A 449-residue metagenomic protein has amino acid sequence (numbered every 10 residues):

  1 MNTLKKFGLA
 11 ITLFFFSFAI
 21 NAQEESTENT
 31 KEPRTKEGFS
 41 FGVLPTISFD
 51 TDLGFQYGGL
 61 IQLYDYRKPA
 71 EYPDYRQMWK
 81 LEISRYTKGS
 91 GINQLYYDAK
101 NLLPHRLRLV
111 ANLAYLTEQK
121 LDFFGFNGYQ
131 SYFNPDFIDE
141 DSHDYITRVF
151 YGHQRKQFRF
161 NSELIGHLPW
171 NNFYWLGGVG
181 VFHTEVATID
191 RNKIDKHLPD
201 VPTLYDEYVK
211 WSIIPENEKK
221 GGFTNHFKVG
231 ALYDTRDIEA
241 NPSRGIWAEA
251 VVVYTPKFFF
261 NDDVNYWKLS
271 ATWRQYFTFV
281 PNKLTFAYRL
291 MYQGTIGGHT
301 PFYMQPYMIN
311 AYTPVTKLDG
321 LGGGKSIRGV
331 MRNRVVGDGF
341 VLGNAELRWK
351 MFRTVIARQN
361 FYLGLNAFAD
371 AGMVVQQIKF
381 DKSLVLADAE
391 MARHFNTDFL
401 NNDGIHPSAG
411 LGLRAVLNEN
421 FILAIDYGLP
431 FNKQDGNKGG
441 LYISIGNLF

Functional and structural regions predicted by a protein language model:
E25-F39, R67-R76, L102-R108, P169-W175 (+9 more regions): Short loop/turn motifs that connect adjacent beta-strands in outer-membrane beta-barrel proteins
P33-F41, F49-F223, D435-L448: Gram-negative/organellar outer-membrane beta-barrel architecture
F41, Y57-G59, G91-L95, K156-S162 (+8 more regions): Hydrophobic, lipid-facing positions within transmembrane beta-strands of outer-membrane proteins
I47-F49, G59-I61, Q77-R85, L95 (+14 more regions): Transmembrane beta-barrel strands of outer-membrane/channel proteins
Q62-Y64, D98-K100, E163-H167, G230-D234 (+4 more regions): Transmembrane beta-barrel domains of outer membrane proteins
Y64-K68, E82-K88, L102, L116-K120 (+8 more regions): Sequence/structural signature of outer-membrane beta-barrel proteins
V186, D190-S212, N217-E218, N225 (+2 more regions): Outer-membrane beta-barrel transmembrane domain signature
N217, F227-G230, I238-A357, F395: C-terminal outer-membrane beta-barrel translocator/porin domains of Gram-negative envelope proteins and their
